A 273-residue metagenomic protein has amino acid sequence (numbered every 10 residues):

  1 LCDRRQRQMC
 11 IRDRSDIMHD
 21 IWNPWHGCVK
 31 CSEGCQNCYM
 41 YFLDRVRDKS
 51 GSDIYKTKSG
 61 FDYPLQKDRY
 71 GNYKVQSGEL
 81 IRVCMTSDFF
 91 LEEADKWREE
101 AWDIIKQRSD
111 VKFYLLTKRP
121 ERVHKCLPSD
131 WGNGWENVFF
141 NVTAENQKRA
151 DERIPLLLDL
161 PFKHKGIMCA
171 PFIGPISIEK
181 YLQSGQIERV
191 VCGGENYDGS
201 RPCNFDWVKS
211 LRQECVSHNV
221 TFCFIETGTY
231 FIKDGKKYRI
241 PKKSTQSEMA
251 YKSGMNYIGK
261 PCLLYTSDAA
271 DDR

Functional and structural regions predicted by a protein language model:
L1-I11, Y265-R273: Single conserved hydrophobic/aromatic residue that forms the stacking wall/gate of nucleotide- or nucleobase-binding
R12-H26, R47, I178-S267: Auxiliary Fe-S-binding modules of radical SAM enzymes
S15-V138, Q147-A150, I176-I187: Conserved Radical SAM active-site core
C35, V83, L115, L157 (+3 more regions): Conserved, mostly hydrophobic/aromatic
I81, F113, F140-V142, K165-I167 (+2 more regions): Hydrophobic faces of well-ordered beta-strands that scaffold small-molecule active sites in alpha/beta enzyme cores
W97-I104, R153-L156, W207-L211: A general structural detector for well-ordered alpha-helical segments in enzyme core domains, enriched
K106-S109, P161, K209, V216: Anion (oxyanion) recognition and catalysis
A144-N146, L160-I178, G194: Histidine/lysine/aspartate-rich catalytic loop segments that bind and position anionic ligands
